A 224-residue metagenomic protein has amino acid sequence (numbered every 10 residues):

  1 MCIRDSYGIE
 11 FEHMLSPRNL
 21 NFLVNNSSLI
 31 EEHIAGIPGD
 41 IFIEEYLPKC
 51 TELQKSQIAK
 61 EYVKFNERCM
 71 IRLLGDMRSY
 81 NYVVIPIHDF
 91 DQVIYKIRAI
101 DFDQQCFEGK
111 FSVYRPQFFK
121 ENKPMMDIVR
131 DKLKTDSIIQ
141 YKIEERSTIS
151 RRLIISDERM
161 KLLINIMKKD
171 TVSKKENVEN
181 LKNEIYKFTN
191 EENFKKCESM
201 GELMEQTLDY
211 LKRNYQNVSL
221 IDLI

Functional and structural regions predicted by a protein language model:
M1-I3, N66, L223-I224: Extended hydrophobic/Leu-rich segments
M1-P38: Conserved ATP-binding subdomain of kinase catalytic cores across diverse folds
E10, G39-F42, F107-G109: Short helix/loop capping segments that flank catalytic or ligand/cofactor-binding pockets
R18-N21, K49-E52, P116-E121: Short, low-complexity, polar/charged sequence segments that are solvent-exposed and flexible
F42-P48: AlphaC helix of the protein kinase catalytic domain
K49-F111: Conserved kinase catalytic-core segment
D91-I224: C-terminal catalytic region of ATP-dependent kinase domains
